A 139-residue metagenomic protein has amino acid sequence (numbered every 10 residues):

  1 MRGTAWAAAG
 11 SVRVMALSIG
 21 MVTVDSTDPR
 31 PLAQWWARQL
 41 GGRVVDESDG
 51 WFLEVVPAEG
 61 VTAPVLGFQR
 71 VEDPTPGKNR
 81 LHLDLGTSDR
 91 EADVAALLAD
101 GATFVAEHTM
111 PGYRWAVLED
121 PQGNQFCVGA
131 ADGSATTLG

Functional and structural regions predicted by a protein language model:
M1-A5: Polybasic, low-complexity intrinsically disordered segments
W6-A33, V61, L81, D132-G139: N-terminal beta-strand motif that seeds the catalytic metal site of vicinal oxygen chelate
A16-L17, T23-P64, A95, A99 (+1 more regions): Core segments of cupin and vicinal oxygen chelate
T27-P29, L83-Q122: Vicinal oxygen chelate
W51-L53, N79-L81, R114-A116: Short beta-strand micro-motifs in enzyme catalytic cores
V55-G60, L118-P121, A131: Active-site beta-strand termini and strand-to-loop segments that position acidic
V71-D73, G77: A charge-rich, low-complexity, intrinsically flexible signal that marks solvent-exposed coils, linkers, repeats
